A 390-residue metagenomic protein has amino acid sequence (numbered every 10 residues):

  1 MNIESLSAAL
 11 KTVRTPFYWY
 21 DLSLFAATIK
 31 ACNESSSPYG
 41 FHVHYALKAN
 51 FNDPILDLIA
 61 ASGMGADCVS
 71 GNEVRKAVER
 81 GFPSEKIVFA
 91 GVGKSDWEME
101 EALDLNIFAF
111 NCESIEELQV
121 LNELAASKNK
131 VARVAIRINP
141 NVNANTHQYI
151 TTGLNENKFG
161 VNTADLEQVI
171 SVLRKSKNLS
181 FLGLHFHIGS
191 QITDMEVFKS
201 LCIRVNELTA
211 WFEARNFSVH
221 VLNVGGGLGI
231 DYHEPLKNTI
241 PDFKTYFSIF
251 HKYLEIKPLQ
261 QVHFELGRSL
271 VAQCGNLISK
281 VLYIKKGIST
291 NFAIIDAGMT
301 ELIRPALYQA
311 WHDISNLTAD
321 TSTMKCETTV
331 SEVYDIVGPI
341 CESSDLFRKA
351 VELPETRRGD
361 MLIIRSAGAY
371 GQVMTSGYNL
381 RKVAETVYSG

Functional and structural regions predicted by a protein language model:
M1-A132, K175-S180, A210, A214 (+2 more regions): A charged N-terminal "starter" segment
L24, N50, E73, K94 (+10 more regions): Short, glycine-/Ser/Thr-/acidic-enriched flexible segments
A46, R133-N139, H185-H187, N223-G225 (+2 more regions): Short beta-strand segments
F51-P54, K76, N143-A144, S190-D194 (+5 more regions): Flexible loop/turn segments at secondary-structure boundaries
L56, E79, M99-D104, L121-L124 (+6 more regions): Short acidic, glycine/serine/threonine-rich loops at helix termini
D67-C68, N111, A135, H185 (+2 more regions): Conserved beta-strand positions in the central sheet of alpha/beta enzyme cores
N141-Y283, L353, N379: Active-site loop/helix belt of alpha/beta enzymes
I249-H251, L259-G390: Charged (often Lys/Glu-rich) extended helix/loop segments that serve as interaction or gating elements
